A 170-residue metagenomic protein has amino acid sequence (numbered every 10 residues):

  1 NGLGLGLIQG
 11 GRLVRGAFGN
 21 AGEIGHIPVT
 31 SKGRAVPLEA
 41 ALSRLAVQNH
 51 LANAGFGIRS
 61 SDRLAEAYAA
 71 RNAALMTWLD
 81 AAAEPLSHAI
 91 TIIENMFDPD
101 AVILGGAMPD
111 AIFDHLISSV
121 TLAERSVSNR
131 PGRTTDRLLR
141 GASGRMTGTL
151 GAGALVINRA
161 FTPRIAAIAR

Functional and structural regions predicted by a protein language model:
N1-L42: Glycine-rich phosphate-binding loop of actin/hexokinase-like ATP-binding domains
S31-R170: ATP-binding/phosphotransfer module of carbohydrate and carboxylate kinases, centering on a glycine-rich
